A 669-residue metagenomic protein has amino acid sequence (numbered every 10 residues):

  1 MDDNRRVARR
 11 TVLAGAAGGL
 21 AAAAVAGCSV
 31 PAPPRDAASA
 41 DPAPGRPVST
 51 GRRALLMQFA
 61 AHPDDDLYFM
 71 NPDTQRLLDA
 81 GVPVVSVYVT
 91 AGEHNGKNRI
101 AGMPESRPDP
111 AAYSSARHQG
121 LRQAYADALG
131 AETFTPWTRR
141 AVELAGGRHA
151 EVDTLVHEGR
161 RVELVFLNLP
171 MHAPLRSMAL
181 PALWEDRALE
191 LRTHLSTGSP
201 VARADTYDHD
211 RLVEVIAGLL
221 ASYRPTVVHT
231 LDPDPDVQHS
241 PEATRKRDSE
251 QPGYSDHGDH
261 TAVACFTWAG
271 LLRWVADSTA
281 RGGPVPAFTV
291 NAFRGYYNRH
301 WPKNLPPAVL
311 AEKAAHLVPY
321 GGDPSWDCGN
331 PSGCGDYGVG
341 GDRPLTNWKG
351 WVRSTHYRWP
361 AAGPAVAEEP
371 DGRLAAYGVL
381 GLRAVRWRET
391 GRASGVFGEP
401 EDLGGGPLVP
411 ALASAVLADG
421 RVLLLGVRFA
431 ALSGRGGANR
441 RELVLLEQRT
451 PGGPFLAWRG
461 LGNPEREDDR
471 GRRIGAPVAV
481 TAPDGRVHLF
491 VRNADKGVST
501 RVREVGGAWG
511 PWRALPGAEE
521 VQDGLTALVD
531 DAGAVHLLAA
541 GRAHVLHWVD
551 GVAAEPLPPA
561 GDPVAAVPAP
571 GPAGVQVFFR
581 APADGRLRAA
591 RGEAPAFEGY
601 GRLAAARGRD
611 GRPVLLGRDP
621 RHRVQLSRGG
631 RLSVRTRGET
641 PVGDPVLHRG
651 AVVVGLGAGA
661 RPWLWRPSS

Functional and structural regions predicted by a protein language model:
M1-V7, A22: Secretory targeting signals
T11-P31: N-terminal export signals
V30-V213, A217-S222: Active-site rim/loop-helix segments in enzyme catalytic domains that contact anionic ligands
A91-H94, L169-H172, P233-V237, Y297-R299 (+1 more regions): Short, solvent-exposed loop/turn segments at secondary-structure junctions
K97-S114, Q238-G258: Short, flexible/disordered intra-domain loops and linkers
G146, E151, E158, Y223 (+3 more regions): The feature marks non-catalytic terminal segments
I216-D234: Proline-aspartate-enriched helix->loop->beta-strand connector
K349-S669: A structural motif
